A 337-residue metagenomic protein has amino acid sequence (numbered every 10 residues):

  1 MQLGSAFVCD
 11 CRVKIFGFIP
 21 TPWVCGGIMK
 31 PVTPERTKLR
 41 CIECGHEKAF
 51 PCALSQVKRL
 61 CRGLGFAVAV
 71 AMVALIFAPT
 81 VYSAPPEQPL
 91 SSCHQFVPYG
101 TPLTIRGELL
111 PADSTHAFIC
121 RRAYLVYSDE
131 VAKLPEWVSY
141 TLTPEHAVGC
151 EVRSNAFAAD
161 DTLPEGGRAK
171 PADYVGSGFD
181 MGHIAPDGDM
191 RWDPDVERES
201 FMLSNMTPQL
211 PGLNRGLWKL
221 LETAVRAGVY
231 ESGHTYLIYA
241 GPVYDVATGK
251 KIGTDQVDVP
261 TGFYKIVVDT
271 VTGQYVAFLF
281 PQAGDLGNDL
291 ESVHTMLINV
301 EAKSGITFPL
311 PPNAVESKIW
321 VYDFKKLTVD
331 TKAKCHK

Functional and structural regions predicted by a protein language model:
L3-A6, R12, P51, Q56: N-terminal amphipathic/hydrophobic targeting modules at extreme N-termini, encompassing cleavable Sec/SRP-type signal
L3-G4, G17-F18, E35-R36, M202-N205: Flanking scaffold residues of small Cys/His-coordinated metal-binding clusters
V8, T21-P22, R40, Q209: The −1 position to Zn-ligating cysteines in a subset of zinc-ribbon hairpins
C11-V13, C25-G27, E43-H46, R215: Short Cys/His-rich local motifs and their 1-3 flanking residues in nucleic-acid-associated proteins and small
I15-F18, P31-V32, F50-P51, K219: Short, non-ligating residues that shape and space the ligands of small metal-coordination modules and catalytic
P31-L39, E197-S200: Short linker/helix segments within small regulatory modules
I42-K337: Domain-level detector for secreted/extracellular nuclease and nuclease-toxin modules, and for the ENPP-like C-terminal
